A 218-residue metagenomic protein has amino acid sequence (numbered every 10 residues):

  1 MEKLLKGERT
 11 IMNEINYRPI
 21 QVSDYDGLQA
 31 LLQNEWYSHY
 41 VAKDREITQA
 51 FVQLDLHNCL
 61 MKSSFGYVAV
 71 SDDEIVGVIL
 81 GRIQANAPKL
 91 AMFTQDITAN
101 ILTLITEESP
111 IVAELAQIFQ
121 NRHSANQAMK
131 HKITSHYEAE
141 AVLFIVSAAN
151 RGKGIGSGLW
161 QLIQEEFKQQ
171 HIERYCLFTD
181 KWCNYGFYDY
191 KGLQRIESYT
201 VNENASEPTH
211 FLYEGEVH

Functional and structural regions predicted by a protein language model:
I15-A30, I83: A short beta-loop-alpha structural element at the N-terminal edge of CoA-dependent acyl/N-acetyltransferase catalytic
R45-G66, L80: Active-site rim helix/loop that mediates acceptor-substrate recognition in acyltransferases
L56-V68, A85-K89, E140: A short helix-loop-beta-strand connector motif used in the catalytic cores of GNAT acetyltransferases and, in some
A85-A139, E203-S206: Conserved acyl-donor/pantetheine-binding loop and adjacent beta-alpha core of acyl/acetyltransferases and related
Q127, S157, Q169, K181-S198: Conserved active-site alpha-helix within GNAT-family acetyltransferase domains
E138-A139, F167-D180: Conserved GNAT acetyl-CoA-binding A-motif
V146, G152-E165, Y190: Conserved acetyl-CoA-binding loop-helix of GNAT-fold acetyltransferases
C176-F178, Q194-H210: Conserved catalytic-core motifs of GNAT/GCN5-like acyltransferases
